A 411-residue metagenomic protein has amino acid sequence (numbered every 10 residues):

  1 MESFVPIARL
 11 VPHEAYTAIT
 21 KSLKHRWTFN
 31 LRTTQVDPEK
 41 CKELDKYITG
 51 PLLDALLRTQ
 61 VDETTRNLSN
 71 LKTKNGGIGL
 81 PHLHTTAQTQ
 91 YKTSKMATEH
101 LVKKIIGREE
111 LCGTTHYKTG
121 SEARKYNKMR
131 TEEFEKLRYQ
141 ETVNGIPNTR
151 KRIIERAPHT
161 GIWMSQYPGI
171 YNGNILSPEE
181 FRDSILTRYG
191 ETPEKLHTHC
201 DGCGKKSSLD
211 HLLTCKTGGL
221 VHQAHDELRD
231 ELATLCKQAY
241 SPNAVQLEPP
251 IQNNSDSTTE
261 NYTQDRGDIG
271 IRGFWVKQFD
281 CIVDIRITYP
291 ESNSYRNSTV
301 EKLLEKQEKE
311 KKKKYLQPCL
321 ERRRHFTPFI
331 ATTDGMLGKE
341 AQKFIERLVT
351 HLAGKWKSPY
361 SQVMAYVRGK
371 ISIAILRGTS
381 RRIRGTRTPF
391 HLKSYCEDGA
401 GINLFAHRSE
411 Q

Functional and structural regions predicted by a protein language model:
M1-Q411: Nucleic-acid-interacting cores, centered on viral/eukaryotic replication and modification enzymes
